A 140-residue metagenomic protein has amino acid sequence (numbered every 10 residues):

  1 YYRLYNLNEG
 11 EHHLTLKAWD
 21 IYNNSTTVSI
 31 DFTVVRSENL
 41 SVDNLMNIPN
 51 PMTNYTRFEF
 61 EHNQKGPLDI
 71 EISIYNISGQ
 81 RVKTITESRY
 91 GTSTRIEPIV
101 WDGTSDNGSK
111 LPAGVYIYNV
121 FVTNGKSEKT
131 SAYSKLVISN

Functional and structural regions predicted by a protein language model:
Y1-V34: Long, low-complexity serine/threonine/glycine- and acidic-rich segments characteristic of extracellular
L4, G10, R81-L111, V122-A132: Glycine-centered tight-turn motifs at strand-turn-strand junctions
E9-H13, P67, A113-V115: Extracellular Ig-like/FN3 beta-sandwich strand-entry sites
A18-Y22, N76, S105, V122-N124: Surface-exposed loop/turn motifs at beta-strand-loop junctions within extracellular Ig-like and Fibronectin type III
T27-I48, Y55-F58, S109, A113-N140: C-terminal tail/sorting-segment detector
T56-Q64, W101: Aromatic/hydrophobic beta-strand junction motif of beta-rich domains
I70-I72: Short beta-strand elements bearing conserved aromatic residues within extracellular beta-rich modules
I74-V82, Y116: Short, glycine-anchored, charge-dense loop/turn motifs used at functional sites
